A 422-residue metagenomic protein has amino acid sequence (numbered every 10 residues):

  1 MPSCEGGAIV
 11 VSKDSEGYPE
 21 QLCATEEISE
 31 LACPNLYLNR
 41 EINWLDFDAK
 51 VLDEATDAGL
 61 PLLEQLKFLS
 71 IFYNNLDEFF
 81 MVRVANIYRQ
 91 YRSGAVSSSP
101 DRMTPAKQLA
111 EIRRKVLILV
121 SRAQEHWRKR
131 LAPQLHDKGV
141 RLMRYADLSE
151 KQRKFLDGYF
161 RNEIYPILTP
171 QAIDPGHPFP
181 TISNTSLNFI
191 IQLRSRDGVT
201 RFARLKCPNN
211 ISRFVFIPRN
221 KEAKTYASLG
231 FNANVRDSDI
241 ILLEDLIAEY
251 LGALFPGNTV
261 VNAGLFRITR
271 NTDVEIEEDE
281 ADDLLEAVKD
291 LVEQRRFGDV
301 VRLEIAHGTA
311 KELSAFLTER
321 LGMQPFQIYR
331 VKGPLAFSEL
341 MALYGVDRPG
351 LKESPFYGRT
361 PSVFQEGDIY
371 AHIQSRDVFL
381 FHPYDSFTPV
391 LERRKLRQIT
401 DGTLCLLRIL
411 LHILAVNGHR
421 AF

Functional and structural regions predicted by a protein language model:
P2-F422: N-terminal localization/anchoring segments of enzymes in phospholipid and broader phosphate metabolism
